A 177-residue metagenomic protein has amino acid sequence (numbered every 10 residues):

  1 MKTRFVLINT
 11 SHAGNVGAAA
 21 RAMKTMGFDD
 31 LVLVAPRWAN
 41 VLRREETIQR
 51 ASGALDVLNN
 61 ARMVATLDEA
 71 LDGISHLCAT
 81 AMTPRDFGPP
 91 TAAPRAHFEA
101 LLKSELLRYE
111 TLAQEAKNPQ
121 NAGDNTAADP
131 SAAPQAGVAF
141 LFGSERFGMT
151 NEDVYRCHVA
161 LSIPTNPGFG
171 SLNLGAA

Functional and structural regions predicted by a protein language model:
M1-G175: Post-transcriptional modification and biogenesis factors for structured RNAs of the translation apparatus
